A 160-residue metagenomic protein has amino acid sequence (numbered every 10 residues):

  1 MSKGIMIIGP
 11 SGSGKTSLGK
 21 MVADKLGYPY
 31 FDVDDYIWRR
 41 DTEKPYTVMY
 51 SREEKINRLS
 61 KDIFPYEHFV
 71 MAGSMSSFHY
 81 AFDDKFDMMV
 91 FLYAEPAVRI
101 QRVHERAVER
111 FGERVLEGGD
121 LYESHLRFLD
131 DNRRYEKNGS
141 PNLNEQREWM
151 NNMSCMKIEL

Functional and structural regions predicted by a protein language model:
S2, K25, D130-L160: NTP-dependent small-molecule kinase module
I7: Hydrophobic anchor at the beta1->P-loop junction of P-loop NTPases
S11: The conserved Walker
T16: Walker A/P-loop
K20, D24-F64: Conserved substrate/cofactor phosphate-moiety recognition/catalytic segment in nucleotide-dependent phosphotransferases
Y30, M89, C155-E159: Conserved beta-strand scaffold positions in the cores of enzyme catalytic domains, especially in NTP/NDP-utilizing
R52-A97: Glycine-rich phosphate-binding loop used to anchor ATP phosphates in small-molecule kinases, encompassing both
Y93-P141: A glycine- and Lys/Arg-enriched "phosphate-lid" helix/loop adjacent to the NTP-binding pocket of small-molecule kinases
